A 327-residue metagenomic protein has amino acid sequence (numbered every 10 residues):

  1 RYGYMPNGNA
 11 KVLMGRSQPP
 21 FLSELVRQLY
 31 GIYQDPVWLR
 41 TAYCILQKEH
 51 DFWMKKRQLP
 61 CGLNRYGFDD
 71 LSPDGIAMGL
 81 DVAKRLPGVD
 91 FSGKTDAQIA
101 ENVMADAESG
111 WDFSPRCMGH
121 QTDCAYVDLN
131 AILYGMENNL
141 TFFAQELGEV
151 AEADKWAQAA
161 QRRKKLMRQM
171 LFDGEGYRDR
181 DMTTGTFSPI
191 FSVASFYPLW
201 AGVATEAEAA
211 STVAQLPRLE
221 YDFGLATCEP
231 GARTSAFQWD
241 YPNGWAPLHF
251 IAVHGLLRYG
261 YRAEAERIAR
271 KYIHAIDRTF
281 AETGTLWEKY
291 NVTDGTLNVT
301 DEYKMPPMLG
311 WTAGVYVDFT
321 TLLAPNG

Functional and structural regions predicted by a protein language model:
R1, D35-M54, M136, L140 (+3 more regions): Extended, well-ordered alpha-helical scaffold segments
R1-A42: Aromatic/His-enriched, Gly/Pro-containing loop or helix-boundary segments that lie immediately adjacent to catalytic
R1-V12, P60-A125, R162-G244, D277-G327: Extended glycan-interaction surfaces of carbohydrate-active proteins
Y4, G31-D35, Q58, Q145-E149 (+2 more regions): Short, flexible helix-adjacent loops and helix caps
L13-E24, T41-I45, C124-M136, I190-V193 (+2 more regions): Aromatic- and histidine-enriched alpha-helix N-cap/loop-to-helix transition segments that scaffold the rims
L13-Q18, F52-P60: Short, conserved secondary-structure transition motifs
F21-D35, A131-V150, Y197-A207, F250-A263 (+1 more regions): Well-ordered alpha-helical scaffold segments within catalytic/enzyme domains
D240-P242, A246-H249, G260-E266: Active-site-proximal binding-pocket segments
